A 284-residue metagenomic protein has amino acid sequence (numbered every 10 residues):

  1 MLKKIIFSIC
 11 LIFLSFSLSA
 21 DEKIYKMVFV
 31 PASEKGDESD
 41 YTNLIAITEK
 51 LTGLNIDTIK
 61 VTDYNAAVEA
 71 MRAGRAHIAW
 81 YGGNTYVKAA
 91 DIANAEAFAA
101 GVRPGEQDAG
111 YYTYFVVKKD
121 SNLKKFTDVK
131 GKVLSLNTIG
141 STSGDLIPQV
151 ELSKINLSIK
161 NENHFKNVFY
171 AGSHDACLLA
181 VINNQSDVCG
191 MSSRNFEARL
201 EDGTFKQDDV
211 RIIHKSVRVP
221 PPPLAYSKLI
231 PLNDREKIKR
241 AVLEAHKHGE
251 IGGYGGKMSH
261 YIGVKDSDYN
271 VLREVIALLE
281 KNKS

Functional and structural regions predicted by a protein language model:
L2-S8: Sec-dependent signal peptide recognition, specifically the positively charged N-region followed immediately by
L11-S19: Hydrophobic h-region of N-terminal signal peptides that target proteins for export in Gram-negative bacteria
E22, K26-E49, V61, N84 (+2 more regions): Bilobed "Venus flytrap"/periplasmic-binding protein-like clamshell domains and structurally analogous long
K23-F29, S33-A46, V219-P221, A225-Y226 (+1 more regions): An extracytoplasmic/periplasmic, membrane-proximal ligand-sensing/linker region
N65-A79, I92, Y111, T127 (+1 more regions): Short helices/loops that flank or line small-molecule/ion binding pockets
W80-A93, P148-K154, A180-N183, D187-Q207: A ligand-binding cleft/hinge motif common to bilobed small-molecule-binding domains
E96-D108, H164-N167, L200-R218: Short beta-strand->loop
Y111-F115, V210, P220-Y226: Small-molecule pocket liners
